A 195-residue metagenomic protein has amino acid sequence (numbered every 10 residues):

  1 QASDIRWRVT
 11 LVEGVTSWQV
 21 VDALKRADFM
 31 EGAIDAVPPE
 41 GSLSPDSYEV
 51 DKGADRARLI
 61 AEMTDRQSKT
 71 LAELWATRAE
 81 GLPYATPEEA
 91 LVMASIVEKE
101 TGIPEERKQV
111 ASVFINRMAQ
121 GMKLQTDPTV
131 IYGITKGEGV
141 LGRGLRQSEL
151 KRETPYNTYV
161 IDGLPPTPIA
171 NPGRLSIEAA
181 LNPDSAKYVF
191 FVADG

Functional and structural regions predicted by a protein language model:
Q1-W7, S17-L24: Membrane-embedded segments
W7-V9, Y48: Structural signal for short hydrophobic segments within the conserved structured cores of catalytic domains across
V9-L11, I34: Short acidic, glycine/serine/threonine-rich helix-capping segments at coil-helix boundaries
V12-W18, G41: Acidic helix-start/capping segments at beta-turn-to-alpha-helix junctions
V21-G32, A36-G195: Bacterial extracytoplasmic/cell-wall-associated proteins, especially those involved in peptidoglycan
